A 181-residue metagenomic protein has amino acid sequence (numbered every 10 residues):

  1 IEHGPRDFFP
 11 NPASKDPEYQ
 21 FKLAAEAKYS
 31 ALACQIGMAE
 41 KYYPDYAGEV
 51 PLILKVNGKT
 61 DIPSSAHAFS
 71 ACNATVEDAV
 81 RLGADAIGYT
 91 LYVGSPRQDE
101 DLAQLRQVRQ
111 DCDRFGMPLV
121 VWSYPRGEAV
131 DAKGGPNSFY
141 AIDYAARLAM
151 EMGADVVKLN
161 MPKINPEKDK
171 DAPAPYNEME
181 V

Functional and structural regions predicted by a protein language model:
E2-V181: Alpha/beta enzyme core
